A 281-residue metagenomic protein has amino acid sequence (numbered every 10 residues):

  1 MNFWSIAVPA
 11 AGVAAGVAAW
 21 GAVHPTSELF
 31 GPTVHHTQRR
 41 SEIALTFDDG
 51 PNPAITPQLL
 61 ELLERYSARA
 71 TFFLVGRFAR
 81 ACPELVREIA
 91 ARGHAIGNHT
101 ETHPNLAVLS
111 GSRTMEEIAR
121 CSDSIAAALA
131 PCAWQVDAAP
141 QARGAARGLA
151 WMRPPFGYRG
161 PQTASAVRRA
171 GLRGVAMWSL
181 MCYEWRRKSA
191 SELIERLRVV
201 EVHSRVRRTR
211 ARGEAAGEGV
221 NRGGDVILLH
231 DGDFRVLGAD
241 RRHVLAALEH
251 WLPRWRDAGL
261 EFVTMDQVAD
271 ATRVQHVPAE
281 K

Functional and structural regions predicted by a protein language model:
M1-V23: Hydrophobic alpha-helical topogenic segments used for membrane insertion/localization
G21-R113, E117-R120, S124-P131, D137-P140 (+2 more regions): Active-site beta->alpha N-cap acidic-glycine motif
S27-Q38, R65-S67, R80, G238-K281: C-terminal domain-boundary segment and adjacent tail
F47, F72-G76, N98-T100, R153-F156 (+3 more regions): A cross-domain feature marking catalytic cores of carbohydrate-active enzymes and several ubiquitous metabolic/repair
T102-P104, C182, G232-V236: A short, flexible beta-alpha/helix-coil linker loop
R113-I118, A190-E195, R241-L248: Charged helix-capping and loop-helix junction motifs
A130-R147, V202-N221: Intrinsically disordered, low-complexity terminal tails and inter-domain linkers enriched for S/T/G/P/D/E
Y158-G217, L260-A271: His/Asp/Glu-enriched short active-site or ligand-binding loop at hydrolase and phosphoryl-transfer sites
